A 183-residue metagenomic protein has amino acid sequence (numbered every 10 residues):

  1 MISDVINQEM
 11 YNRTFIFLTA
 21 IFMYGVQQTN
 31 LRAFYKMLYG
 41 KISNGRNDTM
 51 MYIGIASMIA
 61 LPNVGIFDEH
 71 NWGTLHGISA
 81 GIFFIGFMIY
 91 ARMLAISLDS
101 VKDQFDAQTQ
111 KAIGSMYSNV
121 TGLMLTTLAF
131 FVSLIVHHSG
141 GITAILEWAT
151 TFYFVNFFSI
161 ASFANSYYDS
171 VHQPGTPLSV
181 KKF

Functional and structural regions predicted by a protein language model:
M1-Y52, S57, L61-G81: Early transmembrane hairpin module of multi-pass membrane proteins
I2, A91, A112, A144 (+1 more regions): N-terminal, helix-rich and Lys/Arg-enriched segments in bacterial and organellar proteins
N7-M10, N63-I82, D99-F105, F130-W148: Membrane-lumen (extracellular) interface motif
T14-L18, F87, A91, V171 (+1 more regions): Generic alpha-helix signal with a bias toward terminal, lower-confidence helices and secondary-structure junctions
F22-R32, I53-F67, S79-M93, G122-V132 (+1 more regions): Membrane-embedded alpha-helical transmembrane segments of multi-pass integral membrane proteins
V26-G54, M93-G122, F163-F183: Helix-loop boundary elements of multi-pass alpha-helical membrane proteins
L123-F183: C-terminal transmembrane-bundle signature of multipass membrane proteins, characterized by strong activation on
